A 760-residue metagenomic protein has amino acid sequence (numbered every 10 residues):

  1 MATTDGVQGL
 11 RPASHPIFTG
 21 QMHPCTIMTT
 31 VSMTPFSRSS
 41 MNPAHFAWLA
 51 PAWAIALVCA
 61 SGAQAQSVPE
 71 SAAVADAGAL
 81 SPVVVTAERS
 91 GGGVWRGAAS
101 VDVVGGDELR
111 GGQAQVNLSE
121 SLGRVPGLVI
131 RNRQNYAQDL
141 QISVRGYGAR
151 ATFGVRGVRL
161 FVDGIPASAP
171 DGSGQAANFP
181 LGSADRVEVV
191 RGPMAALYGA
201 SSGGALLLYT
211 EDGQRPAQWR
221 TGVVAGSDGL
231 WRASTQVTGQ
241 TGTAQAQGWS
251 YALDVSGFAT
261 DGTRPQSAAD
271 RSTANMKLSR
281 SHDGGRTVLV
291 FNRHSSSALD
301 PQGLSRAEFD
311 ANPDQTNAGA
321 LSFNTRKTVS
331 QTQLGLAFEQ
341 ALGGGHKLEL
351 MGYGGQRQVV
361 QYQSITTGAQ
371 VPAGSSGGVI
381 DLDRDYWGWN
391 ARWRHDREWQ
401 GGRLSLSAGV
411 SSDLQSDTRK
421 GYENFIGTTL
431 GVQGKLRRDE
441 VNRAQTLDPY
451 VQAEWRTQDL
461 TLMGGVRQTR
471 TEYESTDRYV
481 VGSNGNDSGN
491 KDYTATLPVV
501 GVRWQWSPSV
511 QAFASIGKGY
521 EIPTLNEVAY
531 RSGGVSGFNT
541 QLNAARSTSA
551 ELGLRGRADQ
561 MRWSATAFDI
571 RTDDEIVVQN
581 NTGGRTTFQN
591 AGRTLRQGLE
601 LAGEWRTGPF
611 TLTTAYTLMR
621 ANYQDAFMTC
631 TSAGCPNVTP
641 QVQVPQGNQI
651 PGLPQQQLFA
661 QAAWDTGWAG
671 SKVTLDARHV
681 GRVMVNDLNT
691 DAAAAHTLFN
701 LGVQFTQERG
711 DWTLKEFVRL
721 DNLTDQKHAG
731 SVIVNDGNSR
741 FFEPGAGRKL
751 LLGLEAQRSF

Functional and structural regions predicted by a protein language model:
M1, W393-R394, Q400, R456-D459 (+5 more regions): Gram-negative outer-membrane beta-barrel transporters
T34, P51, N292, L406 (+5 more regions): Conserved C-terminal beta-signal and adjacent last beta-strands/turns of outer-membrane beta-barrel proteins
A79-Q113, D139-S143, V158: N-terminal periplasmic "start-of-domain" segments of outer-membrane beta-barrel proteins
V158, I165-R191: Short acidic/polar hinge/loop motifs at secondary-structure boundaries that mediate gating or recognition
Q218, A225-A259, T263-P301, T325-G343 (+2 more regions): Transmembrane beta-barrel wall of Gram-negative outer-membrane proteins
S281, R286-N292, T328-V480, S564 (+1 more regions): Face-selective signature of the C-terminal outer-membrane beta-barrel domain
A337-E339, K347-I365, Q505, Q511-G517 (+4 more regions): Membrane-embedded beta-barrel scaffold of Gram-negative outer-membrane proteins
G401-D413, E440-T572, A663: Structural signature of Gram-negative outer-membrane beta-barrels, strongest in the C-terminal barrel of TonB-dependent
